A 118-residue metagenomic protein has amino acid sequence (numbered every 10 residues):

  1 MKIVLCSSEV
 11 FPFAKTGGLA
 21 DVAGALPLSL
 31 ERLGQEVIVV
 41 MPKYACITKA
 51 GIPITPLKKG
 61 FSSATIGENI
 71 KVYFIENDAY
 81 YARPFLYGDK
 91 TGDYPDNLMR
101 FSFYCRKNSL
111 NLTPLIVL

Functional and structural regions predicted by a protein language model:
M1-G67, F74: N-terminal subdomain of nucleotide-sugar transferases
K2, E31-G34, R106-L112, V117-L118: Catalytic cores of nucleotide-enabled group-transfer and carboxylate-activating enzymes in metabolic and assembly-line
K43-P114: A conserved catalytic-core segment of Leloir-type glycosyltransferases
